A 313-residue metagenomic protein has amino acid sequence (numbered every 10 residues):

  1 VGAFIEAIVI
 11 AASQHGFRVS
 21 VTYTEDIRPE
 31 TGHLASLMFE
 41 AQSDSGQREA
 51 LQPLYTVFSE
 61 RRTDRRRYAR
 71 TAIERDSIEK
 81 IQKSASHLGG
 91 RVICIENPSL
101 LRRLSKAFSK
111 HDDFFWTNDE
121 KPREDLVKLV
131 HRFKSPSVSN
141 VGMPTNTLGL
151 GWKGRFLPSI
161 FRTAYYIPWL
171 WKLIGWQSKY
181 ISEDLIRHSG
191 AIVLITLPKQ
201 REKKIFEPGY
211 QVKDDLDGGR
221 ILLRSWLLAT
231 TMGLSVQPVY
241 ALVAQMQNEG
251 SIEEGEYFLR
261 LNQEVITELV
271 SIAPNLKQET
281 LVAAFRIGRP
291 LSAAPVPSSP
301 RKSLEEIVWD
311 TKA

Functional and structural regions predicted by a protein language model:
V1-A313: Acidic, surface-exposed loops and disordered segments
